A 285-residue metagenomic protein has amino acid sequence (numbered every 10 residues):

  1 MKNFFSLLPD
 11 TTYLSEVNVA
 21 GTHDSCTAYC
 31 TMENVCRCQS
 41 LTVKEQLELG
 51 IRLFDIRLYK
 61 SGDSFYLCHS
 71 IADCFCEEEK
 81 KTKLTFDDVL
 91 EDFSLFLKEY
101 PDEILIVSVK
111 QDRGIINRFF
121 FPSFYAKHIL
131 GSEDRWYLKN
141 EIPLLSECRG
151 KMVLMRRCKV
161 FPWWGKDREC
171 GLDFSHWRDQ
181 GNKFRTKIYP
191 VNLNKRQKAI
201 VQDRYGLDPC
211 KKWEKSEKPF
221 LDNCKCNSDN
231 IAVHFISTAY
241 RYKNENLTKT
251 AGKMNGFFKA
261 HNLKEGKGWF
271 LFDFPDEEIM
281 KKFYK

Functional and structural regions predicted by a protein language model:
M1-L53, K60-E99, S123, M152 (+5 more regions): Long, acidic (Asp/Glu-rich), low-complexity accessory segments flanking structured domains
K60, P101-I115: Active-site groove signature of glycoside hydrolases
T82, F86, G114-R118, E147: Short capping loops/turns at secondary-structure boundaries
E99-E103, S146-C148: Short helix-terminating capping/connector loops at secondary-structure junctions
N117-A126: Distinct, well-ordered alpha-helical segments
D134-N262: Surface-exposed substrate-engagement region within the catalytic domains of secreted or surface-exposed extracellular
